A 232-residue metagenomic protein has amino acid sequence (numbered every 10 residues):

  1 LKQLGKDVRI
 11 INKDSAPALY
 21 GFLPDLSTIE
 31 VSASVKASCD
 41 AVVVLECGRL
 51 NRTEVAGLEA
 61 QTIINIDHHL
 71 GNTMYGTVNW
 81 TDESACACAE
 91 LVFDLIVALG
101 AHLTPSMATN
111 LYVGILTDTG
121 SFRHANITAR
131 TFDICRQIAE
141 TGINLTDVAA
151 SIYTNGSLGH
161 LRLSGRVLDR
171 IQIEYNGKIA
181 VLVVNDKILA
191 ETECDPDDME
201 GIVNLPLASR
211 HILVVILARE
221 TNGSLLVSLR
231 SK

Functional and structural regions predicted by a protein language model:
L1-G21, S38, T117-K232: Hydrophobic helix-and-loop "lid/oligomerization" segment in the mid-to-C-terminal part of catalytic domains
L1-Q61: N-terminal small/polar loop signature for handling phosphorylated ligands or for N-terminal nucleophile
P24-L26, A56-A60, T77-T81, A129-R130 (+1 more regions): Short, glycine/charged-enriched secondary-structure capping and boundary segments
S34-A37, A56-L58, N72-T73, L103-P105 (+3 more regions): Solvent-exposed alpha-helices and their adjacent loops that cap or buttress functional pockets in soluble metabolic
V42, I63-N65, N79, V215: Short, well-ordered beta-strand core segments
C47-L50, H69-G71, D186-I188, T221: Short glycine-rich anion-binding loops that position phosphate/pyrophosphate groups of nucleotides and phosphorylated
R52-V55, Y75, V227: Short glycine-/acidic-enriched loop or helix-start segments at secondary-structure transitions that form or flank
I66-I134: Short alpha-helices
